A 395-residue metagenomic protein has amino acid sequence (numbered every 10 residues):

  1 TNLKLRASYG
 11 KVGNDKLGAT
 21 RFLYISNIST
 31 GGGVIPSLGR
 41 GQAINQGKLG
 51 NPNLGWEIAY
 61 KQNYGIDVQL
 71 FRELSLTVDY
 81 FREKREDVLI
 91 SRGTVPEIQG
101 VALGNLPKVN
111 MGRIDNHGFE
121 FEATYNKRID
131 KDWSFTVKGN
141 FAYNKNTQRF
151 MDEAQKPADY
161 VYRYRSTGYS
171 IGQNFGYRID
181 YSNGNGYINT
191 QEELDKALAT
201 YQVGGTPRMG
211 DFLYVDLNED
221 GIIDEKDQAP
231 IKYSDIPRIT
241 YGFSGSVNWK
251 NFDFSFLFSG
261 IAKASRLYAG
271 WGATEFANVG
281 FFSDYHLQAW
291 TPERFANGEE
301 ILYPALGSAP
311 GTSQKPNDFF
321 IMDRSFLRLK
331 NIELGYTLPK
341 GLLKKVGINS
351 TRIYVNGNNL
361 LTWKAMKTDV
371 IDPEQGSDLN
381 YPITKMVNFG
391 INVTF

Functional and structural regions predicted by a protein language model:
T1-I171, P316, I321-F395: Extracellular/periplasmic, surface-exposed regions of secreted and cell-surface proteins
P36-A43, I90-G93, G118, V215-I223 (+1 more regions): Active-site-adjacent bridging/hinge elements
V95-V109, A158-R165, Q173-R178, A229 (+4 more regions): Surface-exposed, low-complexity loop segments enriched in small/polar and acidic residues
L106-D115, P157-N174, P230-G242, S246 (+2 more regions): C-terminal extracellular loops and terminal segments of Gram-negative outer membrane beta-barrel proteins
V109, N126-D235: Conserved small-residue
S234-Y268: Glycine-rich, aromatic-lined ligand/substrate-binding cores of catalytic and carbohydrate-binding domains
I261-R352, G357: Extracytoplasmic gating/loop element in the C-terminal half of outer-membrane beta-barrel translocons and assembly
